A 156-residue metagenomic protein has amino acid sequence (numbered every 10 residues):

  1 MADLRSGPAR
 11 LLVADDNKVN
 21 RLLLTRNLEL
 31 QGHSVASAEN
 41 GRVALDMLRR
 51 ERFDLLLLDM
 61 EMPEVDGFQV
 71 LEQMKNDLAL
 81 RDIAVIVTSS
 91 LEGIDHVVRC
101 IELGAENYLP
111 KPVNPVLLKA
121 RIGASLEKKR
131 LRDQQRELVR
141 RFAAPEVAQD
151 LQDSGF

Functional and structural regions predicted by a protein language model:
L22-L30: Charged docking surfaces used in two-component/phosphorelay signaling
G32-E39, M47: Short hydrophobic/Thr-rich beta-strand motif most characteristic of the beta2 strand and flanking loop of CheY-like
E51-L57: Active-site beta3 strand of CheY-like receiver
M62: Receiver (REC) domain active-site loop signature in two-component systems and cognate sites in sensor histidine kinases
N114, A120-F156: Regulatory cytosolic signal-relay segments
